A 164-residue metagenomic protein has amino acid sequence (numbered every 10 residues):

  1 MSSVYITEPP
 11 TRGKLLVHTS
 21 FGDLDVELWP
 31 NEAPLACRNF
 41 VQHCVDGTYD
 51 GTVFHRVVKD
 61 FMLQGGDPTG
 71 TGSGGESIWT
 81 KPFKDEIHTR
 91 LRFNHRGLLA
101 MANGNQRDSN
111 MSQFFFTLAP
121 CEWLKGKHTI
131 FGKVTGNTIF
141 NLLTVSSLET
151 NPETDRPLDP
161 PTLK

Functional and structural regions predicted by a protein language model:
M1-K164: Cyclophilin-like peptidyl-prolyl cis-trans isomerases
